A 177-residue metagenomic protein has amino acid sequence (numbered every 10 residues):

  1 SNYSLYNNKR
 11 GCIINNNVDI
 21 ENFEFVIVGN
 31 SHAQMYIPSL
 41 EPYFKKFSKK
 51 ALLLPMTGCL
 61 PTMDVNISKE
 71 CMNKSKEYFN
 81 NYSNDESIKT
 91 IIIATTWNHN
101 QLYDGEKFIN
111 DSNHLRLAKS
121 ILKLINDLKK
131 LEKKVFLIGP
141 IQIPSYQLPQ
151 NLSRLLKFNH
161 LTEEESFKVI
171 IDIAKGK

Functional and structural regions predicted by a protein language model:
S1-K177: Extracellular/periplasmic envelope-modification machinery, especially enzymes that add or remove acyl/ester groups on
